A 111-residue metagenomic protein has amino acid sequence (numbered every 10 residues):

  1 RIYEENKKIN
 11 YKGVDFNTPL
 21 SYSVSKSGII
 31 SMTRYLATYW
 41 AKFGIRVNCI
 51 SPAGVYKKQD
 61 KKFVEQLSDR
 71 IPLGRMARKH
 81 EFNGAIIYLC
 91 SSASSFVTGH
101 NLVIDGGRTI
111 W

Functional and structural regions predicted by a protein language model:
R1-K42: Catalytic loop of short-chain dehydrogenase/reductase
N10-G13, K58-P72, M76: A short C-terminal helix-loop "cap" of Rossmann-like NAD(P)-dependent dehydrogenase/epimerase domains
T33-R34, N83-I86, C90: Short-chain dehydrogenase/reductase
T38, V47, S51-K61: Short, flexible catalytic-loop segment of classical short-chain dehydrogenase/reductase
W40-K42, V55, C90: A short hydrophobic alpha-helix cap/turn motif
A41, R46, V97-G99: Short, small/polar-rich loop/turn modules that mediate ligand/substrate recognition or access, typified
I71-F82, A93: A conserved structural motif in NAD(P)-dependent oxidoreductases
I87, T98-W111: Short C-terminal tail/terminal secondary-structure segment of NAD(P)H-dependent dehydrogenase/reductase domains
